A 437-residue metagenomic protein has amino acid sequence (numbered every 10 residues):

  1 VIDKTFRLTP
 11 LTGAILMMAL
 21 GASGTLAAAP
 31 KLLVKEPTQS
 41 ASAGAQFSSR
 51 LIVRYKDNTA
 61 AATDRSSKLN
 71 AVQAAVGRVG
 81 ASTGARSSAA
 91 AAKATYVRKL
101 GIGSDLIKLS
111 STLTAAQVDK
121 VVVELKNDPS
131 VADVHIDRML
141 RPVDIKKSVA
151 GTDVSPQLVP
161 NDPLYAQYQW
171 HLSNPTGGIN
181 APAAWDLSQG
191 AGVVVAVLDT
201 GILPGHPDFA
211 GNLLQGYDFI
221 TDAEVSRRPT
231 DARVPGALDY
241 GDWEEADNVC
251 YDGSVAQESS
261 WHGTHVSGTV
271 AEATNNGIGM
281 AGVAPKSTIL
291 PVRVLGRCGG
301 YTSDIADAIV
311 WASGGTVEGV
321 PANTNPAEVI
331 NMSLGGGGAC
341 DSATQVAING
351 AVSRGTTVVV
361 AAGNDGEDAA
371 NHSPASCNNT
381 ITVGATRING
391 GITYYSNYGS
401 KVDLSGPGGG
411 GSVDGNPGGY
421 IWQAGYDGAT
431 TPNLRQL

Functional and structural regions predicted by a protein language model:
I2-L26: Gram-negative bacterial Sec-dependent N-terminal signal peptides
I15, L26-A166, W185: Primarily auto-inhibitory N-terminal propeptides
K31, K99-I102, K126-V194, I202 (+3 more regions): Protease zymogen maturation seam
P129-D133, A191-V195, K286-L290, N325-I330 (+3 more regions): Loop/turn elements at helix/coil->beta-strand transitions in domains of secreted/extracellular proteins
P182, V193, T200-G201, N212-A343 (+2 more regions): Subtilisin-like peptidase catalytic core
D199, G363: Active-site glycine-centered loops adjacent to acidic/histidine catalytic or metal-binding residues that shape
D222, R233, T356, H372-L437: Extracellular S/T/G-rich loop segment that most often corresponds to the catalytic His/Ser-adjacent loop
C340-V358: Catalytic-core regions built around general acid/base machinery
